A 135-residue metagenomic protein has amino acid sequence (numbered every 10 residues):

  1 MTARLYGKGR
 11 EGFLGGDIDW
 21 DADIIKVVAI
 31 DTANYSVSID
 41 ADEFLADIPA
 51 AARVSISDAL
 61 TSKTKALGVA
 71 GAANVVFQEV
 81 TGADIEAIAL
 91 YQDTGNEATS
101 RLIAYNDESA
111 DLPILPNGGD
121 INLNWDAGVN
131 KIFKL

Functional and structural regions predicted by a protein language model:
M1-E86, D93-L135: Small cysteine-rich, disulfide-bonded extracellular modules of the LU/uPAR three-finger superfamily and closely related
